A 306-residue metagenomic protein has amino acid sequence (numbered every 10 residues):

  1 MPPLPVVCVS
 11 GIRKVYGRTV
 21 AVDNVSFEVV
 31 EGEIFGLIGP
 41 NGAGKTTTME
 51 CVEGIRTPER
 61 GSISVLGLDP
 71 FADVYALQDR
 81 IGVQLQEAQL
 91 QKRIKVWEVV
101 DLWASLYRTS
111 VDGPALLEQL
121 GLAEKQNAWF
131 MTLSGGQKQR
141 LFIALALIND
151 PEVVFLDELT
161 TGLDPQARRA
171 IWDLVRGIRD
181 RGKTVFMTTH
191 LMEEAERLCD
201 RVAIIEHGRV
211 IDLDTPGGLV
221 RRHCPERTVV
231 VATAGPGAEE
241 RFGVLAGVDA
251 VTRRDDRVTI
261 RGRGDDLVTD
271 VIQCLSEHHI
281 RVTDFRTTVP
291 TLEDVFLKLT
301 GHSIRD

Functional and structural regions predicted by a protein language model:
M1-R13, H302-D306: ABC-family P-loop ATPase nucleotide-binding domain
L4-V7, K14-E206, V210-D212: ABC transporter nucleotide-binding domains
L68-F71, V210, P236, D265 (+1 more regions): Short, surface-exposed acidic/glycine-rich loop or hinge patches that mediate macromolecular interfaces
D173-R263: ABC transporter nucleotide-binding domain
R263-D306: C-terminal coupling/interaction segments
